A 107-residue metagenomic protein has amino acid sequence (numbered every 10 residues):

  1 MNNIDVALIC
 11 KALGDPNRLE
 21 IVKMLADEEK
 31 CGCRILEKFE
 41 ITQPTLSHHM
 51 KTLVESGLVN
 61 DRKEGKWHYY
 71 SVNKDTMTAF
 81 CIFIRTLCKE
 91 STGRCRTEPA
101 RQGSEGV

Functional and structural regions predicted by a protein language model:
I4-D5, T76-V107: Amphipathic alpha-helical dimerization/coiled-coil segments that flank or bridge DNA-binding/regulatory modules
I4-T42, E64-T76: N-terminal helix-turn-helix DNA-binding core of bacterial DNA-binding proteins
M50-K51: Short, hydrophobic-biased segments on the C-terminal half of alpha helices that form "recognition helices"
